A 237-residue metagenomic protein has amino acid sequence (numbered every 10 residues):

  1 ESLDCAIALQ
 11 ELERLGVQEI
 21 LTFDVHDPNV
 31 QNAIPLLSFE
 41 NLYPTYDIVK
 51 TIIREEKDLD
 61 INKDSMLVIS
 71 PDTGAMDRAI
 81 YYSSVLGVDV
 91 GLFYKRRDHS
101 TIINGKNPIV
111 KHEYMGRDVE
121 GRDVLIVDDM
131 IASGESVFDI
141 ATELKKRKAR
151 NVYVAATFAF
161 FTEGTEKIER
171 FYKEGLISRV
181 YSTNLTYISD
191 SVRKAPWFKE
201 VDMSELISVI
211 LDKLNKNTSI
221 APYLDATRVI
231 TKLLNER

Functional and structural regions predicted by a protein language model:
E1-R237: PRPP-associated nucleotide enzymes
